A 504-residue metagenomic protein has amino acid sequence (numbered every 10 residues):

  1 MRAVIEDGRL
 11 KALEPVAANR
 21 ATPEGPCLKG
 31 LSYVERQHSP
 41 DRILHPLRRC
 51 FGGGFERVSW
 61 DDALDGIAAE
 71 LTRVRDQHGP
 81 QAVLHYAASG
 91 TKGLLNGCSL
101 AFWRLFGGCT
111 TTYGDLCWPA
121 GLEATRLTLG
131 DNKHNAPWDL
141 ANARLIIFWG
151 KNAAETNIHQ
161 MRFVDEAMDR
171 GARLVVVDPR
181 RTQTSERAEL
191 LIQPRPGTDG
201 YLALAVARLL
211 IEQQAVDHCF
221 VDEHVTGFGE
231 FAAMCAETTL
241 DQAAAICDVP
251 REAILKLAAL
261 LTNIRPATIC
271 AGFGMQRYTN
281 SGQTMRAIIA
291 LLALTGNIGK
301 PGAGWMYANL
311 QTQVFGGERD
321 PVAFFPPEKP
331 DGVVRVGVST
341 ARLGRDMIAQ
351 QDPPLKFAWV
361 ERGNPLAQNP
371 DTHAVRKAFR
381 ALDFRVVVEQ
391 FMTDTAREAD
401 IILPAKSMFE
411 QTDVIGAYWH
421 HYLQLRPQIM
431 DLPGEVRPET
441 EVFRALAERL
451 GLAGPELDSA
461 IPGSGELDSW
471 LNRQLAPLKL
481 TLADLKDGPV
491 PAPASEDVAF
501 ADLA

Functional and structural regions predicted by a protein language model:
M1-Q213, E223, L240-Q242, P250 (+2 more regions): N-terminal export/assembly segments and adjacent metallocofactor-ligating motifs of anaerobic energy-metabolism
C50-E56, A215-R251, M430-A504: N-terminal leader/propeptide and maturation segments of large enzyme subunits in energy/redox metabolism and hydrolases
A63-V83, A136-R144, M234, L255-T268 (+1 more regions): Glycine-rich phosphate/diphosphate-binding loops that line cofactor/substrate pockets in enzymes
G79-A82, V216-V221, T268, G299-M306 (+1 more regions): Flexible, glycine/charged-enriched surface loops at secondary-structure junctions
L84-K92, A245-V249, G272-T279, Q311 (+1 more regions): Conserved short loop/turn motifs at secondary-structure junctions
G97-E166, R170-V177, G200-L204, I289-R397 (+3 more regions): Extended redox/cofactor-interaction regions of prokaryotic respiratory oxidoreductases
P137, F409-D431, F443, A447-A453: Glycine/threonine-rich phosphate-binding loop and adjacent beta-strand/alpha-helix elements that clamp
R187-A188, E237-D241, C270-M275, Y422-D431: Flexible glycine/proline-enriched surface loops and loop-helix/loop-strand junctions
